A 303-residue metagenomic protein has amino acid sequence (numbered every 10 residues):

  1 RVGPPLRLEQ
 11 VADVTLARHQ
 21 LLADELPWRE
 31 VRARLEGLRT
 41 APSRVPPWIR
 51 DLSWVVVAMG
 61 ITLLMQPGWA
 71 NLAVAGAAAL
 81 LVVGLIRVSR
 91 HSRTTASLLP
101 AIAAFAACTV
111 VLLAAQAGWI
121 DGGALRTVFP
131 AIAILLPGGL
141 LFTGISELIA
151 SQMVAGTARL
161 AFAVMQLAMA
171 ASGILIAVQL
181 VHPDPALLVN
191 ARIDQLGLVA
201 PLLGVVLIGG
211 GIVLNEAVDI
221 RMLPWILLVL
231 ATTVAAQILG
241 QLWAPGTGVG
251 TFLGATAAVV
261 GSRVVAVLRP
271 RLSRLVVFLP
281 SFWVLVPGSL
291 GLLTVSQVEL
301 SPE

Functional and structural regions predicted by a protein language model:
R1-R39: Soluble N-terminal domains of membrane-associated systems
R29-P42, V56-P67, G84-T95, L180-I193 (+2 more regions): Short juxtamembrane and helix-loop transition motifs at transmembrane-helix boundaries in membrane proteins
R44-G144, I149, N215-E216, I220: Core alpha-helical transmembrane segments of integral membrane proteins
L52-V56, G76-G84, F105, L202-I208 (+2 more regions): Hydrophobic alpha-helical segments embedded in the membrane of multi-pass proteins
A58, V82, I86, A107 (+10 more regions): Alpha-helical transmembrane segments of polytopic integral membrane proteins, especially the permease/helical cores
G118-G123, V181-L196, L300-P302: Membrane-interface helix termini and inter-helical loops of multi-pass transporters
T127-A131, T143-S146, S151-L167, D194-P201 (+1 more regions): C-terminal transmembrane helix-loop-helix hairpin of multi-pass membrane proteins
M165-V178, A200-I212: Alpha-helical transmembrane segments of multi-pass integral membrane proteins
